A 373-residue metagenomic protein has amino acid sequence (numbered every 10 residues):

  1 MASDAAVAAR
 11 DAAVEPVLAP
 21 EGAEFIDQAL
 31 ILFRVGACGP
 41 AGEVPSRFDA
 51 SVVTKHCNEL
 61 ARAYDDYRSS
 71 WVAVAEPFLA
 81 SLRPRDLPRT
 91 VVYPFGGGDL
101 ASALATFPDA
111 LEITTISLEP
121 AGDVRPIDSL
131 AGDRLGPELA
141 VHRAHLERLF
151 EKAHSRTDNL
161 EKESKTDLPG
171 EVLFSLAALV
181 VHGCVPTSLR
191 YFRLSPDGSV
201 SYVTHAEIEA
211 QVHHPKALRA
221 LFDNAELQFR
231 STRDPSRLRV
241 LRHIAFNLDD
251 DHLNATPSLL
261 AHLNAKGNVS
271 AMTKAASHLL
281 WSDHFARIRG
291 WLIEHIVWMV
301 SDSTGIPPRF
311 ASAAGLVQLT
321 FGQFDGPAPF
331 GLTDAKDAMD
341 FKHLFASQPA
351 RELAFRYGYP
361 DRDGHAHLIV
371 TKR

Functional and structural regions predicted by a protein language model:
M1-E147, H214-R373: Non-globular targeting/processing and membrane-anchoring segments
P84, E112, F174-V185, S231: Short, surface-exposed basic-aromatic patches at helix termini and helix-loop junctions that form
G96-P108, K152-L176: Short, thiol/selenol-centered motifs that function as redox-active sites or metal-ligating centers
A110, V181-S188, I208, A220-F222: A broad structural signal for short, well-ordered beta-strand segments within beta-sheet-rich domains
T114-S164, T187-V212: Thiol-based oxidoreductase modules, predominantly thioredoxin-like and allied folds used for disulfide exchange
